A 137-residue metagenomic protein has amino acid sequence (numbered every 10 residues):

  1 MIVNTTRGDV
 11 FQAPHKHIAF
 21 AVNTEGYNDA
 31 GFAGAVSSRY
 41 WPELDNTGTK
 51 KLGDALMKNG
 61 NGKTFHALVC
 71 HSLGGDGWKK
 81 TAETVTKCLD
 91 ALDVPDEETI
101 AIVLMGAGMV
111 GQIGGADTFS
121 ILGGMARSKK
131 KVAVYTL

Functional and structural regions predicted by a protein language model:
M1-L137: Macrodomain-like recognition of ADP-ribose-binding/processing modules
